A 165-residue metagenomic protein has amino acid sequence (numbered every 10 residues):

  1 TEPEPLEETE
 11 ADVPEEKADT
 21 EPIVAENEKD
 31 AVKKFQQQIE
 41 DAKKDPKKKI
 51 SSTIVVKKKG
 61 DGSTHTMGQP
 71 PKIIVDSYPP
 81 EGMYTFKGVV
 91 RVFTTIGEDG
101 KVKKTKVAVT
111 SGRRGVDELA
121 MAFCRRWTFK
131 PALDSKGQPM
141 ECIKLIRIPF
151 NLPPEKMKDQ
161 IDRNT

Functional and structural regions predicted by a protein language model:
T1-D12, M157: Extracytoplasmic/periplasmic juxtamembrane low-complexity linkers enriched in Pro
E4, H65, R114: Flexible, active-site-adjacent loop/turn segments at secondary-structure boundaries
E7-V24: Primarily low-complexity, compositionally biased regions used by nucleic-acid-associated proteins for macromolecular
D19-F86, R91, M121-R126, P154-N164: Acidic, low-complexity proline/glycine/alanine-rich linker and hinge segments
Y84-R91, I96-K136, I146, K156: A short, well-structured alpha-helical segment
C142-K144: Extracellular and select intracellular beta-sandwich modules with Ser/Thr-enriched, small-residue motifs on
R147-N151: Short beta-strand edge segments in extracellular beta-sheet folds
